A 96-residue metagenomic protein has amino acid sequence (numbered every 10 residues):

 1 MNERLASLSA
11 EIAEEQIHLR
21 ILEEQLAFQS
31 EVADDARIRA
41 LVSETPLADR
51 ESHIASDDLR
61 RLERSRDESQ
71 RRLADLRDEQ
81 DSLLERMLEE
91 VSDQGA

Functional and structural regions predicted by a protein language model:
M1-I12, M87-G95: Short, charge-rich amphipathic alpha-helices with coiled-coil/heptad character
A6, A10, E31-I38, D57 (+1 more regions): Generic structural signal for well-ordered, non-membrane alpha-helices
Q16-L19, D58-E79: Amphipathic alpha-helical coiled-coil segments
L22-L47: Extended alpha-helical coiled-coil "stalk/arm" regions that act as elongated linkers or oligomerization scaffolds
E24-L26, D49-D57, L73-E79: Short, charged, amphipathic alpha-helical segments
V42-S65: Short, glycine/alanine-rich amphipathic alpha-helical segment that often forms an alpha-turn-alpha hairpin
L76-E89: C-terminal structural segments of small proteins and small subunits
